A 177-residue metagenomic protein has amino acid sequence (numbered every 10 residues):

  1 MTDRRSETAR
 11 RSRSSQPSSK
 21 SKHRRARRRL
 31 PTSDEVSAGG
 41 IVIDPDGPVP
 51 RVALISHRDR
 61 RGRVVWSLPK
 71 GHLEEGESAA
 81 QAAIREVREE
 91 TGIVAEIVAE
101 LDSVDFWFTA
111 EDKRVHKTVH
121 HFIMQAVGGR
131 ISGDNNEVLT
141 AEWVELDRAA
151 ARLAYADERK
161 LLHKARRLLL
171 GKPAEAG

Functional and structural regions predicted by a protein language model:
D3-R4, T8-L68: N-terminal strand-loop-strand
R10-R11, Q16-P17, G76, I123 (+2 more regions): A periodicity- and composition-biased signal for non-globular, repetitive helical segments
S21-H23, A156-G177: Charged phosphate-binding loop/patch that engages nucleotide di/tri-phosphates or the phosphate backbone of nucleic
G47-V49, D112, K172: Short acidic/polar alpha-helix capping motifs at helix-coil junctions
I55, V98, D102, E137 (+2 more regions): Residue-level detector of alpha-helical recognition elements and their boundaries
R58-D59, G71, R159, R167: Hydrophobic alpha-helical segments, especially transmembrane helices and their immediate juxtamembrane helical caps
S67-K70, R114, A150, L168-G171: Short, charged/polar low-complexity linear motifs in solvent-exposed/disordered segments
L73-K160: Unchanged
